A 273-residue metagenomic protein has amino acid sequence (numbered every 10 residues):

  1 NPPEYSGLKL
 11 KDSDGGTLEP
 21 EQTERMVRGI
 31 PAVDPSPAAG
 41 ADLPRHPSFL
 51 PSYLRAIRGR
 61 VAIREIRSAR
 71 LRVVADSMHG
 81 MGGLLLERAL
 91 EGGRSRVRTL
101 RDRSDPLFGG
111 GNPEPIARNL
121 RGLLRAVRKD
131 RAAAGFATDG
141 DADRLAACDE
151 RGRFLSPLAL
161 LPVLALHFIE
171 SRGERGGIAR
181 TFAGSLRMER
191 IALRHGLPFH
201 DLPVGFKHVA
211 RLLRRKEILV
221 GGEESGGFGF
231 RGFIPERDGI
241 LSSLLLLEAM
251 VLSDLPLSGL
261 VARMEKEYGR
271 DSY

Functional and structural regions predicted by a protein language model:
N1-P35, G122-F182, L186-H195: Replace "Mg2+/Mn2+-dependent" with "divalent metal-dependent
E4-D130: Gly/Ser/Thr-enriched, mixed-charge loops and adjacent short helices that form phosphate/oxyanion-binding elements
Y5, A133-A134, E174-Y273: Phosphate-binding and adjacent anionic-ligand microenvironments
Y5, T17, E21-R25, S48-S52 (+11 more regions): Conserved active-site and cofactor/substrate-binding residues in soluble primary-metabolism enzymes
K9, V74, T99, A137 (+5 more regions): Structured core elements
S77, G110-P115, G152-S156, A179 (+2 more regions): Alpha-helix capping and helix-loop boundary segments enriched in small/acidic/polar residues
R88-R94, R151-R153, L193-P198, D238: Short, solvent-exposed amphipathic alpha-helical segments in soluble enzyme and RNA/protein-processing domains
L107-N112, A165-F168, V209-L213: Short, charged, surface-exposed secondary-structure boundary motifs
